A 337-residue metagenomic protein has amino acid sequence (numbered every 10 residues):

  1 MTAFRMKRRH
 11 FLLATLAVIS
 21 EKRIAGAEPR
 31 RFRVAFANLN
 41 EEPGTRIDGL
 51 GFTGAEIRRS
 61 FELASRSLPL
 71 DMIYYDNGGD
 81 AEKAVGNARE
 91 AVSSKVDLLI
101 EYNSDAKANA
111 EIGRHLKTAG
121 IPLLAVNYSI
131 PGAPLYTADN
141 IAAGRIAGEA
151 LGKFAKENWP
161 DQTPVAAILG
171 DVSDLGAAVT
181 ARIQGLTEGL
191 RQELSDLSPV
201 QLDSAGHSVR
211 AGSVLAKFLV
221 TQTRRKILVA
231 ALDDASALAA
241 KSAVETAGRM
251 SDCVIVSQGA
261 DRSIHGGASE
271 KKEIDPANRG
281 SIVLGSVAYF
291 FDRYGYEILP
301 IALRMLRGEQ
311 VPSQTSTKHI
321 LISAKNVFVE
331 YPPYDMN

Functional and structural regions predicted by a protein language model:
T2-R5, H10-A27: N-terminal export signals
G26-V34, W159-Q162: Immediate post-signal peptide segment of exported/extracytoplasmic ligand-binding proteins
E28-F32, G170, L190, Y289-N337: Hinge/cleft segment of the Venus flytrap/periplasmic-binding protein
F32-A37, M72: Short, well-ordered beta-strand elements
N38-I57, Y74-K83, D105, T137-I146 (+5 more regions): Hinge/beta->alpha junction and helix N-cap segments in small-molecule ligand-binding domains
R58-I73, Q192: Signal peptide-proximal N-terminal region of secreted/periplasmic/extracellular or secretory-lumen proteins
R89, L98-K117, L186, V200-G267: Hydrophobic alpha-helical
K107-A142, R262-I274, R279: Flexible loop/hinge segments that line or gate small-molecule binding clefts
